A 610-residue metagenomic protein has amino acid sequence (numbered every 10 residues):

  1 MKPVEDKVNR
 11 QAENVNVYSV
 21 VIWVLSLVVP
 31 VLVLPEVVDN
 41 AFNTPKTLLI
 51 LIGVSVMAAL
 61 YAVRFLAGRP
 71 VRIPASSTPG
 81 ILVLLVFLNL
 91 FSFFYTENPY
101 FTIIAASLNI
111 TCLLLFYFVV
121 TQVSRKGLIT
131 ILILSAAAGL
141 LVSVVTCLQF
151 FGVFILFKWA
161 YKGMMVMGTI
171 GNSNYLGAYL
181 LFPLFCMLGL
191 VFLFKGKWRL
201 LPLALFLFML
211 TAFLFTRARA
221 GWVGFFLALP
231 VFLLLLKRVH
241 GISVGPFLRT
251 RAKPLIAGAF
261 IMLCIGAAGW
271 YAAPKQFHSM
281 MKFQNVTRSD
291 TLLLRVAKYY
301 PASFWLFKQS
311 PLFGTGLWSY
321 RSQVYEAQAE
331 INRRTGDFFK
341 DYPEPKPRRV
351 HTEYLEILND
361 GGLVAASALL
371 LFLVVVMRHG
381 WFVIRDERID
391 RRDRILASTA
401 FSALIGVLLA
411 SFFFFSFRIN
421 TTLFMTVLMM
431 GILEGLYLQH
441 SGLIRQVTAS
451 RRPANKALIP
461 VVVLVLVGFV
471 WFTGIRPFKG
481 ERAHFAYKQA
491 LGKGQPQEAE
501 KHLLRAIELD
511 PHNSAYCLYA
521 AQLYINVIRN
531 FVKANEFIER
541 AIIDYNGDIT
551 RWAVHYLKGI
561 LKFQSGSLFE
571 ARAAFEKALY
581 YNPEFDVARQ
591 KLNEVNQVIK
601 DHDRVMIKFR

Functional and structural regions predicted by a protein language model:
K2-E36, I50-A62, V83-F94, P99-F118 (+7 more regions): Alpha-helical transmembrane segments of multi-pass inner-membrane proteins
F154-M167, S279-L294, P301, L306 (+1 more regions): Interfacial juxtamembrane loops and adjacent helix segments that form the catalytic/substrate-binding surfaces
A268-V286, N455-G494: Hydrophobic alpha-helical transmembrane segments in integral membrane proteins
K488, Q522-L523, I560, E594: Residue-level recognition of tetratricopeptide repeat
L509, D544-G547, Y581: Structural marker of alpha-solenoid helical repeat scaffolds
N513, D548-R551, F585: Residue-level recognition of tetratricopeptide repeat
